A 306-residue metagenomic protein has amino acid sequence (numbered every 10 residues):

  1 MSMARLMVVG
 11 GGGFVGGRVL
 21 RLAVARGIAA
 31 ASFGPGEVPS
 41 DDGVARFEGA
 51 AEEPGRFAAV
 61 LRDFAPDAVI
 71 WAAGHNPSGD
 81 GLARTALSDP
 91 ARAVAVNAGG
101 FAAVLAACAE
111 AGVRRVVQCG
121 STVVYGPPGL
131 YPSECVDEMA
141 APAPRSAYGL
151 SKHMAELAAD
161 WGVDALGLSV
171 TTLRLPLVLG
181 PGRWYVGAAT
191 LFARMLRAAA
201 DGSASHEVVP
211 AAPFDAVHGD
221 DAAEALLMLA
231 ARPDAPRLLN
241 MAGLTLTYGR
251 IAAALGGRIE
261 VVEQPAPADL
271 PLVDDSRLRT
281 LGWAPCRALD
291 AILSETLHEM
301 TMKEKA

Functional and structural regions predicted by a protein language model:
L6-R26: N-terminal Rossmann NAD(P)H-binding glycine-rich loop of SDR-like oxidoreductase domains
V9, L179-G182, H206-A216, R237-L246 (+2 more regions): Glycine-rich Rossmann NAD(P)(H)-binding loop
A50-V96: NAD(P)H-binding glycine-rich loop region in Rossmannoid oxidoreductase-like domains and their noncatalytic homologs
G99-A147: Conserved Rossmann-fold NAD(P)-dependent oxidoreductase catalytic core, especially the SDR/UDP-sugar
L157-P213: NAD(P)-dependent short-chain dehydrogenase/reductase
A193-H206, A212-L239: Alpha-helical substrate-binding/gating segment
G219, G249-A253, Q264-E295, A306: Conserved C-terminal active-site "lid" loop/helix of NAD(P)H-dependent oxidoreductases that clamps the redox cofactor
A223-D269: Mid/C-terminal beta-alpha module of Rossmann-like enzyme folds, strongest in SDR-family dehydrogenases/epimerases
